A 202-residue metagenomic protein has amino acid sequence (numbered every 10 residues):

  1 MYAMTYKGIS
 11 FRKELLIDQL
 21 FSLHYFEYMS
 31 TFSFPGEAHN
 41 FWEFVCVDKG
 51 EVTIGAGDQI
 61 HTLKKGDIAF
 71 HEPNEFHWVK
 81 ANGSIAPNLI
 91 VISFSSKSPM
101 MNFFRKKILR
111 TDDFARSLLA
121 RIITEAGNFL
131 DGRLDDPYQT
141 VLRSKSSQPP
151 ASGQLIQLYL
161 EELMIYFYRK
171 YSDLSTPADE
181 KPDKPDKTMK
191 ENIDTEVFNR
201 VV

Functional and structural regions predicted by a protein language model:
M1-T62, E75, L119: Generic protein-terminus/edge-of-domain signal
S33-G36, S152, K190, D194: Residue-level marker of regulatory loop/turn positions in helix-turn-helix DNA-binding domains and in histidine
G66-D67: Loop/turn positions that initiate beta-strands
F70-H71: DNA-recognition element of transcription regulators
N74-N102: Ligand-binding loop in jelly-roll beta-barrel domains
S96-L118: Double-stranded beta-helix
F114-K184: An amphipathic alpha-helical interaction segment
T176-V202: A short, Lys/Arg-enriched amphipathic alpha-helix from helix-turn-helix/homeodomain DNA-binding modules
